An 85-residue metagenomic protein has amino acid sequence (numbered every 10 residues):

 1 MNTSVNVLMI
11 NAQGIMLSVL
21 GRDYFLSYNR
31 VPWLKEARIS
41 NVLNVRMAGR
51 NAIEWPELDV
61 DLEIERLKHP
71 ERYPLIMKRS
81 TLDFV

Functional and structural regions predicted by a protein language model:
M1-V85: Motif-centric detector for short Cys/His coordination patterns
